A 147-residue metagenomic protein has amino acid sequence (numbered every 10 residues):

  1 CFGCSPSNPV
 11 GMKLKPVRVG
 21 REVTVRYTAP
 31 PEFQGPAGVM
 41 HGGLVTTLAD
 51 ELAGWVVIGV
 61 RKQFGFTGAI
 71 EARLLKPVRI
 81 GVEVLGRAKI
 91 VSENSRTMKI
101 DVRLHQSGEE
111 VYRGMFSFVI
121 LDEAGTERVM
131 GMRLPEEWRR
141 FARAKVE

Functional and structural regions predicted by a protein language model:
C1-E32, M130-E147: Non-catalytic linker/capping segments at the edges of enzyme domains
M12, F66-G68, V84, M98 (+1 more regions): Hydrophobic core residues within well-ordered beta-strands of beta-rich domains
V17-V19, L75, K89-E93: Short beta-strand micro-motifs enriched in acidic
T24-L48: A conserved, well-ordered hydrophobic junction motif at loop->secondary-structure transitions
R26-T28, E71-R73, R87-K89, R103 (+1 more regions): Residue-level recognition of well-ordered beta-strand positions that form the cores of beta-sheet-rich folds across
E51-R87: Hydrophobic beta-strand-centered segment that forms part of the acyl-chain substrate-binding groove
V78-I80, V91-E147: HotDog/MaoC-like acyl-thioester-processing domains
